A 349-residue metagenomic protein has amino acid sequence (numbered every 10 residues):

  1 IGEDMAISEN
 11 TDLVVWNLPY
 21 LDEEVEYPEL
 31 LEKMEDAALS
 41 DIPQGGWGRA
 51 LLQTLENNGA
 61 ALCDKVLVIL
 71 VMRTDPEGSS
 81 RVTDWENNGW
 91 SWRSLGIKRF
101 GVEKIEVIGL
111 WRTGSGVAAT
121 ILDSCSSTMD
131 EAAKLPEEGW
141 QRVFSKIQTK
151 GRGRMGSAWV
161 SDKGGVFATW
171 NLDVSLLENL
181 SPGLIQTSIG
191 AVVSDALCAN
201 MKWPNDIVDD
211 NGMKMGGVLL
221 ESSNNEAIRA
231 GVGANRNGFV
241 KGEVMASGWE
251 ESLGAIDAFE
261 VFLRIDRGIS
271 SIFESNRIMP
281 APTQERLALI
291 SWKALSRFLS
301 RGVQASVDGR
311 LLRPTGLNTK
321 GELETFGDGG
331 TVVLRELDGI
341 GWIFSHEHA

Functional and structural regions predicted by a protein language model:
I1-E9: S-adenosyl-L-methionine
N10-D12, K65: Local beta-strand N-terminus motif with an aromatic residue
T11, V25-E29, K241-E243: Short aromatic-enriched loop/helix-cap "lid" or pocket-rim segments at secondary-structure transitions that line
V14-L21, E137-I147, M155-G165, T169-A349: Catalytic beta-strand/loop module used to bind and position nucleotide/cofactor moieties in cofactor-attachment
L18-A50: Mobile active-site "lid"/loop adjacent to the S-adenosyl-L-methionine
E23-V25, G78-S79, G153, G238: Glycine/Thr-rich phosphate-binding loops of Rossmann-like dinucleotide-binding domains
W47-G96, F100: Conserved Class I SAM-dependent methyltransferase catalytic core
E77-G78, V82-T187, H348-A349: N-terminal lobe of the biotin/lipoate ligase/transferase fold
